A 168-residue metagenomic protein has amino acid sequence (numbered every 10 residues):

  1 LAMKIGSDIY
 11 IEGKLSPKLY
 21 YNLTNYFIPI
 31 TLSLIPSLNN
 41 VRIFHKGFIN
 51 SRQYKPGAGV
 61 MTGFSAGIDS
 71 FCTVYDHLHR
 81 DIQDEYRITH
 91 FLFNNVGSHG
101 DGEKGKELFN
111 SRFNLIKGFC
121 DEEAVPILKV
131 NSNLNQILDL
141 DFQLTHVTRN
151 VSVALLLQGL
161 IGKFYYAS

Functional and structural regions predicted by a protein language model:
L1-G59, T73-N131: RNA-binding accessory domains that recognize and position tRNA/RNA substrates
K18, Q136-I137: Short secondary-structure capping/turn micro-motifs that flank functional sites
G63, L92-N94, A167: Short hydrophobic segments within beta-strands
F64-S70: Conserved adenylation A10 loop of the ANL superfamily
G67, F91, A154: Conserved hydrophobic/aromatic pocket- or pore-lining residues that grip, position, or stack substrates in active sites
C72, D76, R149-S152: Short amphipathic alpha-helical face segments that pack within enzyme cores and frequently flank/anchor catalytic
G102-K104, L138-D141: Short, contiguous strand/loop micro-motifs
I137, Q143-S168: Active-site adenylate/phosphate-handling loop in enzymes that bind or generate adenylated species
